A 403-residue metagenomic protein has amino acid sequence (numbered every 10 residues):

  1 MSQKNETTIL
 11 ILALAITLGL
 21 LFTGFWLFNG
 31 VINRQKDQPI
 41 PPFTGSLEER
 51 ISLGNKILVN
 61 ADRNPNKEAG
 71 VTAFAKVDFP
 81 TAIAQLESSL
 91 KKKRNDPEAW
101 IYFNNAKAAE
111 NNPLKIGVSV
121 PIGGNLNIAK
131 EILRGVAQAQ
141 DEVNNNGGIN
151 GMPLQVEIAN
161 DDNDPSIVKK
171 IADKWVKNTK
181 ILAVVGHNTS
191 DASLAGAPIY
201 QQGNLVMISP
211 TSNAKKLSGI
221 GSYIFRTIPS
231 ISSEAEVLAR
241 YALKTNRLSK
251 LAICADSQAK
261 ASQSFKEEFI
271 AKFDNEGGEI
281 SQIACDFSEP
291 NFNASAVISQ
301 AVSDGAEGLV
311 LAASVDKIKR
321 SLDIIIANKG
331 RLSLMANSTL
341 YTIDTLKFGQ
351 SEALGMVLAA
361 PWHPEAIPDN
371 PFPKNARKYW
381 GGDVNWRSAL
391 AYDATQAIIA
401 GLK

Functional and structural regions predicted by a protein language model:
Q35-E110: Alpha-helical protein-protein interaction scaffolds
E48, A137-V156: Signal peptide-proximal N-terminal region of secreted/periplasmic/extracellular or secretory-lumen proteins
V77, K93-P113, N127-E131, I149-K216 (+2 more regions): Beta-alpha junction/loop-to-helix N-cap segments that form part of ligand/metal-binding clefts
E110-G135, Q140, L251-D256: Short beta-strand segments enriched in small/hydrophobic residues
V118, W175-S190, M207-P210, K250-D256 (+4 more regions): Periplasmic-binding protein-like
I128, V206, K215-R240, Q350-H363: Short beta-strand elements at the ligand-binding edges of bilobed clamshell
Q140-D141, S222-F287, E307-G308, I398 (+1 more regions): An alpha-beta-alpha
I325-D393: Extracellular/periplasmic periplasmic-binding protein-like sensory domains
